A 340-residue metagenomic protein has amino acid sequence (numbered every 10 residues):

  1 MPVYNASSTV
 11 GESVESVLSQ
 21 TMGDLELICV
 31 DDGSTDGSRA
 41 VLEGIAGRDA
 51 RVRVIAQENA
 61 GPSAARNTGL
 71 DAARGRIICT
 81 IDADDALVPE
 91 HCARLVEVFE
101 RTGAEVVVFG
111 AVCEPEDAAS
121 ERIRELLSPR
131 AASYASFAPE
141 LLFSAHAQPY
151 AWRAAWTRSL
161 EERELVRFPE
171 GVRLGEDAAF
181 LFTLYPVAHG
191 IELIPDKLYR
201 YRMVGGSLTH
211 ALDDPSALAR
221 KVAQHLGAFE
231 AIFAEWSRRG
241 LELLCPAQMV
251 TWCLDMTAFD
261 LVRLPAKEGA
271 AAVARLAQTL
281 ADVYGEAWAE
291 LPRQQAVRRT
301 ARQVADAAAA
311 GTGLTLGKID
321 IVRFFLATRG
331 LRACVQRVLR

Functional and structural regions predicted by a protein language model:
S8-G11, D36-G44, A86, E90: Acidic helix N-cap motif at the loop->helix transition within catalytic regions of sugar-transfer enzymes
E15-D24: Short, acidic, metal-binding catalytic loop of nucleotide-sugar glycosyltransferases
S16, D31-A40, E58-A60: A conserved acidic beta->alpha catalytic loop
D24-G33, R53-E58, A83: Short beta-strand/loop segment that forms part of the nucleotide-sugar
Q57-A73: Glycine-rich, basic loop-to-helix element that forms the pyrophosphate-binding segment of sugar-nucleotide handling
P62, A83-R220, L226, G240: Donor-binding/catalytic cores of nucleotide-activated saccharide and glycerol-phosphate transferases/polymerases
I78: Short aromatic/hydrophobic "clamp" motif used to bind/position activated sugar donors
A104, R263-R340: Membrane-interface aromatic/basic loop that binds lipid-linked glycans or pyrophosphate carriers, typified by
